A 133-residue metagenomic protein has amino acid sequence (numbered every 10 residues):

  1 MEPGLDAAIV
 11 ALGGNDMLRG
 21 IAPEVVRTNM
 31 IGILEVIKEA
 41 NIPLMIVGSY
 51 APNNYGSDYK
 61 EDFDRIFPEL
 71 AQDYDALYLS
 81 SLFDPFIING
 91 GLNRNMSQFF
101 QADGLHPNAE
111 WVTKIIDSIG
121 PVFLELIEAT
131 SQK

Functional and structural regions predicted by a protein language model:
M1-K133: Alpha-helical cap/lid subdomain in secreted, periplasmic, or secretory-pathway luminal O-acyl-processing enzymes
